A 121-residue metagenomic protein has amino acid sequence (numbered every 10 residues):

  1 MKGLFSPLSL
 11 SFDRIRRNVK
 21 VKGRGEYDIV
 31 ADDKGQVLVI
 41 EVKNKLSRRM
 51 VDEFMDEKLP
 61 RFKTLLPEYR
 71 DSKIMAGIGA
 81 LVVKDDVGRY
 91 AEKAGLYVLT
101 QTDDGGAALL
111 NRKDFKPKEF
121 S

Functional and structural regions predicted by a protein language model:
M1, A31-K34, F54-D56: Short low-complexity stretches enriched in small and charged residues
M1-L10: Amphipathic, low-proline, heptad-repeat alpha-helices and/or compositionally biased low-complexity charged/polar-rich
S9-K34: Active-site metal-binding core of divalent-cation-utilizing nuclease and nuclease-like domains
S9-S11, P67, G95, D114: Glycine-centered secondary-structure boundary/capping sites
V37, K43-T102, E119-F120: Catalytic cores of nucleic-acid endonucleases
A107-D114: Short, charged, surface-exposed secondary-structure boundary motifs
